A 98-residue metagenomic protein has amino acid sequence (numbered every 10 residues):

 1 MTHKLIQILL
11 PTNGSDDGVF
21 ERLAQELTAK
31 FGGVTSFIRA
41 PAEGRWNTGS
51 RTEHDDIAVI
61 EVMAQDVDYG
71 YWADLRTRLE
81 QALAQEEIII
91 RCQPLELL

Functional and structural regions predicted by a protein language model:
M1-L98: Positively charged, small/polar-rich N-terminal and surface patches that mediate targeting and assembly and bind
